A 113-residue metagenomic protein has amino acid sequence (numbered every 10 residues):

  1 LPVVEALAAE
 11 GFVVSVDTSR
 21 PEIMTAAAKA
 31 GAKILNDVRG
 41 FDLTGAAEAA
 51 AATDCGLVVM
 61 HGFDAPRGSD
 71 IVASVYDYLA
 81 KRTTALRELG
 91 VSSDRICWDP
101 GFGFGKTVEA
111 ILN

Functional and structural regions predicted by a protein language model:
L1, Y76, I111-N113: Charged helix-capping and loop-helix junction motifs
L1-I34, V38-G45: N-terminal active-site wall of soluble small-molecule enzyme domains
M24, A30, V38-E109: Conserved anion-binding
